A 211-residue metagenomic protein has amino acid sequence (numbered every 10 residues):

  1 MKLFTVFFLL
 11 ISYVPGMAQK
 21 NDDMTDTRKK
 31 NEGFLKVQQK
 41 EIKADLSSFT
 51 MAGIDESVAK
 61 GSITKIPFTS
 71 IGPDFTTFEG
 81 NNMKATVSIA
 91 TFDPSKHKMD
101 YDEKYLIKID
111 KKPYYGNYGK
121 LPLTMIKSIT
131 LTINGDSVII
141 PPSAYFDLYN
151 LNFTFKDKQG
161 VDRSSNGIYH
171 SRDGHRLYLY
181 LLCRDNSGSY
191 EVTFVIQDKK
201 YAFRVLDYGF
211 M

Functional and structural regions predicted by a protein language model:
M1-N21: Bacterial Sec-dependent N-terminal signal peptides
K20-M211: Exposed acidic/polar residues on beta-strands and adjacent loops within beta-sheet cores, strongest in beta-propeller
